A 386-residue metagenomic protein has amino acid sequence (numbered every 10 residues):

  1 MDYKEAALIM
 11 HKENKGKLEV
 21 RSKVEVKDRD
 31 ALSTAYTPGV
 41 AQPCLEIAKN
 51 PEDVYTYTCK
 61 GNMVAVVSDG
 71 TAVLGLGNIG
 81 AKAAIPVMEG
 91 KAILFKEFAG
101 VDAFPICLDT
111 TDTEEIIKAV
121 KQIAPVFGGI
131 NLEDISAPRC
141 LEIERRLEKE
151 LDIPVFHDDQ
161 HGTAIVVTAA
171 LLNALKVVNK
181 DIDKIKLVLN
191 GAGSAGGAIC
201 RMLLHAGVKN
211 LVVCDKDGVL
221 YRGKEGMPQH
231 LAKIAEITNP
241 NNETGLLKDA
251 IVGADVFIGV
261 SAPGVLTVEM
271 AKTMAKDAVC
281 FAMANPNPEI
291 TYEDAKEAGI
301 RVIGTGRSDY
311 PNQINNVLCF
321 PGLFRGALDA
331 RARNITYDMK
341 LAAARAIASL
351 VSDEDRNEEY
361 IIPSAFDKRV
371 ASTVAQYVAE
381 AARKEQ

Functional and structural regions predicted by a protein language model:
M1-V155, A381: N-terminal ligand-binding/catalytic initiation module
K12, Y55-K60, K96-E97, Q122-A124 (+8 more regions): Solvent-exposed alpha-helices and their adjacent loops that cap or buttress functional pockets in soluble metabolic
L74, A81-A99, H157, H161 (+1 more regions): Glycine-rich phosphate/diphosphate-binding loop of Rossmann-like nucleotide-binding domains
P105, N131-D134, V155-D158, L189 (+4 more regions): General beta-strand structural signal in soluble alpha/beta enzymes
E150-V166, C280-N285: Short, acidic/small-residue loops that bind anionic groups at enzyme active sites
D158, V178, A282-Q386: Adenosine-phosphate binding glycine-rich loop
A232-R301, S308-D309: Rossmann-like adenosine-cofactor binding region
